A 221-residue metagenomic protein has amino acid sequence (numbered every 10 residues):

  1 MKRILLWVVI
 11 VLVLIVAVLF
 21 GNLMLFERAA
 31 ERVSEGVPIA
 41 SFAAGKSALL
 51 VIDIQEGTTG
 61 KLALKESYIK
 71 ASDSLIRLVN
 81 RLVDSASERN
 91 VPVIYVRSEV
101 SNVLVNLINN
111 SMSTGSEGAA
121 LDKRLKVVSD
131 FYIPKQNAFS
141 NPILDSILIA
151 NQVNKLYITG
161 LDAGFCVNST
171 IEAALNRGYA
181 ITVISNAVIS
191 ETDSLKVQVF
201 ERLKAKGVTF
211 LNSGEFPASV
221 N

Functional and structural regions predicted by a protein language model:
K2-V127: Active-site acidic carboxylates
K46, E117-Y132, D193-N221: Structural recognition of alpha->loop->beta junctions
E56-G57, E99-V103, A138-F139, D162-F165 (+2 more regions): Solvent-exposed loop/turn segments at secondary-structure junctions within structured extracellular/periplasmic domains
N90-V91, Q152, G178: Glycine-centered short loops/turns at secondary-structure junctions
G115-L161: Internal catalytic-core helix/loop-beta-alpha segment that presents or stabilizes conserved functional determinants
Y157-L161, Y179-D193: A short glycine-rich beta-strand->turn/loop micro-motif centered on a GG-aromatic cluster
V167-L175: Short Gly/Thr/Asp-enriched flexible loops that form oxyanion-binding sites at enzyme active sites
